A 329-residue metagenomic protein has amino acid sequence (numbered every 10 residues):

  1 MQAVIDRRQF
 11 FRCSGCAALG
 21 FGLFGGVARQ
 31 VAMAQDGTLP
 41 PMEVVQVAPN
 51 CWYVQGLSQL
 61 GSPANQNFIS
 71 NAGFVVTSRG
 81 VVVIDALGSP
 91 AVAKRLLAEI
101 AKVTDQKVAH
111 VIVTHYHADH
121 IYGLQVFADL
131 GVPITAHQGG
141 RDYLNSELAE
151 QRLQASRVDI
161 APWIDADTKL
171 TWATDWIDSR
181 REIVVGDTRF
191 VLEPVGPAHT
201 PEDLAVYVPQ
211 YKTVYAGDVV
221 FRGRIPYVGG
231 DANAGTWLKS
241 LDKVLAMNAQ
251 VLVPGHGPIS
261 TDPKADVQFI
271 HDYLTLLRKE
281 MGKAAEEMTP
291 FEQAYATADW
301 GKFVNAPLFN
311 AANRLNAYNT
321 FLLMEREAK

Functional and structural regions predicted by a protein language model:
M1-G22: N-terminal secretory signal peptides and thylakoid transit peptides that target proteins across membranes
G25-Q55: C-terminal segment of N-terminal export signals and the immediately downstream linker at the start of the mature
A48-E99, L204-V208, T213-G217: Conserved beta-strand hairpin/beta-sheet module of binuclear metal-dependent hydrolase folds, prominently
I84-A86, A109-H115, T135-H137, Y215-G217 (+1 more regions): Active-site neighborhood of phospho(di)ester-bond hydrolases with catalytic His/Asp-centered motifs
A98-D175, S179-E182, P201, K279: Active-site HxH/HxHxD metal-binding segment of metal-dependent hydrolases
W176-V208: Core dinuclear metal-dependent hydrolase active-site scaffold
T213, G235-Q293: Divalent-metal (often Zn2+) His-rich catalytic cores of metallo-beta-lactamase-fold enzymes
F303-K329: Short, amphipathic C-terminal "tail helix"
